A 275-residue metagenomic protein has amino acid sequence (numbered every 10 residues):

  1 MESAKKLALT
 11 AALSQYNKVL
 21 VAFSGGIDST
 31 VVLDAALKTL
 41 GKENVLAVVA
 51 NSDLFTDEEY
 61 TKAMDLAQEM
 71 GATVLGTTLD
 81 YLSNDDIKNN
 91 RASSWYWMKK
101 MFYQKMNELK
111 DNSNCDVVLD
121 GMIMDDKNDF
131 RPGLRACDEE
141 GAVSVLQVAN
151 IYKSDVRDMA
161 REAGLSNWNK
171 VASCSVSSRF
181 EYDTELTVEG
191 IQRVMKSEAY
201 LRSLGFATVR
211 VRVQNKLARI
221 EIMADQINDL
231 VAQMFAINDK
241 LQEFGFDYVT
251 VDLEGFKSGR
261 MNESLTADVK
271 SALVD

Functional and structural regions predicted by a protein language model:
M1-A136, G141-E162, S203, A218 (+3 more regions): ATP-dependent adenylation/nucleotidyltransferase module used to activate substrates
R131-A163, N167-D275: AMP-forming adenylation/ATP pyrophosphatase catalytic core
